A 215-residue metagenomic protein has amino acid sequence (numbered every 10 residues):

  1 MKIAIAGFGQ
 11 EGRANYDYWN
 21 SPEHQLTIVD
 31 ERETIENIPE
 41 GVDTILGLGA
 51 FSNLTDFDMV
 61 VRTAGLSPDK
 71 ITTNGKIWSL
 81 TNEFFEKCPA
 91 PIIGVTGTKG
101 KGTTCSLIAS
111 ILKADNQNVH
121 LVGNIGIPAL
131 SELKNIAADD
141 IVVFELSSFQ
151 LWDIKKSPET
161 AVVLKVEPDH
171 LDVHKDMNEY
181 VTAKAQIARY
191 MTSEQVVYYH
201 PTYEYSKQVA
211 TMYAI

Functional and structural regions predicted by a protein language model:
M1-G94, I108: Short, basic phosphate-binding NTP loop
G9, R32, I125, T202-Y203: Residues in the short beta-alpha loop(s) of Rossmann-like NAD(P)-binding domains
L26-D30, H120-L121, V143: Short beta-strand "acidic-cap" motif of Rossmann-like dinucleotide-binding folds
N37-P39, S52-W78, C88-A90, A114-V119 (+3 more regions): Acidic, Mg2+-coordinating active-site environments of NTP-dependent enzymes
L80-I125: Walker A (P-loop) phosphate-binding motif
G102, E145, L164: Conserved G/P- and acidic residue-centered "switch" motifs that form tight phosphate/ATP-binding loops in soluble
I141-S148: Switch II (G3) loop of P-loop NTPases
L151: Carbohydrate-associated surface elements
